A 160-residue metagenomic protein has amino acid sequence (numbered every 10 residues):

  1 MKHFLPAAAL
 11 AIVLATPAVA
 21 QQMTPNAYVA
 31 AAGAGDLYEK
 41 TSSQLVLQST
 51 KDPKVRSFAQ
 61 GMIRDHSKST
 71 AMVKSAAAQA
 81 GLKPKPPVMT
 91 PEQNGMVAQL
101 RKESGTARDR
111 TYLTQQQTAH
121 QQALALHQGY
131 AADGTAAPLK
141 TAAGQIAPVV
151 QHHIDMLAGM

Functional and structural regions predicted by a protein language model:
K2-M160: His/Met- and acidic-residue-enriched segments that coordinate or traffic transition-metal cofactors and support
